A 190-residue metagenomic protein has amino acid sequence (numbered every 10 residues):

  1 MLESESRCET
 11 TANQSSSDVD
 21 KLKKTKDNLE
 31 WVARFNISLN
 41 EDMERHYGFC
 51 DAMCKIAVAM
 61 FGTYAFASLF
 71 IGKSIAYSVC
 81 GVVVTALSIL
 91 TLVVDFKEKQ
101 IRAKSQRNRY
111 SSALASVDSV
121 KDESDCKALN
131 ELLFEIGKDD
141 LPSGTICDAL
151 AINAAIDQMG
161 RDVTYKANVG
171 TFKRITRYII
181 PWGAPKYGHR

Functional and structural regions predicted by a protein language model:
L2-M60, L90-R190: Conserved non-transmembrane functional hotspots
V58-F66, V84-S88: Hydrophobic, membrane-inserted alpha-helices
Y64-G72, T91-L92: Hydrophobic alpha-helical transmembrane segments
F70-I75, E98: Membrane-interface helix caps and helix-loop-helix hairpins in membrane proteins
K73-V83: Hydrophobic alpha-helical transmembrane segments
